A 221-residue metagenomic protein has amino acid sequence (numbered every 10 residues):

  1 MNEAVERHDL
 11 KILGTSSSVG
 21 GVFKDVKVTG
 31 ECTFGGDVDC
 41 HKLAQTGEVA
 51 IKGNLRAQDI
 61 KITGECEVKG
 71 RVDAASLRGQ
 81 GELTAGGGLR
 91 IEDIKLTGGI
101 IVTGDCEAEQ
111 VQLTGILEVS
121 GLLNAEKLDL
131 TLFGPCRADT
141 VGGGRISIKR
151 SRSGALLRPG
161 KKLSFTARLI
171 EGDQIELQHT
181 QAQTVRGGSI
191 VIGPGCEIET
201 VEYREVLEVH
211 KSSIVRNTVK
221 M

Functional and structural regions predicted by a protein language model:
M1-M221: Extended beta-solenoid/beta-helix repeat architectures
